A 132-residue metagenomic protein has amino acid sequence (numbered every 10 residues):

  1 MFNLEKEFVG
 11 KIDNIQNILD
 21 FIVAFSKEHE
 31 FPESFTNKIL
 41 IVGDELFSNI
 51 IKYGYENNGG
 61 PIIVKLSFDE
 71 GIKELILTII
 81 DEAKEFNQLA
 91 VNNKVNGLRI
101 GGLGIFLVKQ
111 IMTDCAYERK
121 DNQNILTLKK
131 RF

Functional and structural regions predicted by a protein language model:
M1-E5, I51-F132: Conserved beta-strand-loop-beta-strand hairpin that lines the nucleotide-binding pocket of ATP/GTP-utilizing enzymes
F2-E33: Helix-loop-beta hinge of the Bergerat
I22-D44, G97-R99: Conserved short strand/loop->alpha-helix "switch" segment adjacent to the catalytic nucleotide/phosphoryl-transfer site
L46, I50: Hydrophobic residues in the alpha-helical elements that line and stabilize the ATP-binding pocket of the HATPase_c
